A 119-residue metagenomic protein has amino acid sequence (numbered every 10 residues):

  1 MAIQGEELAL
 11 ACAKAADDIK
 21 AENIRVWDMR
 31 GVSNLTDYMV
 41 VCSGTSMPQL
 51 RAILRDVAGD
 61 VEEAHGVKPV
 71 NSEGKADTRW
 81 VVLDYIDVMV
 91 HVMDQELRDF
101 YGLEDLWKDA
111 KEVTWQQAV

Functional and structural regions predicted by a protein language model:
M1-V26, R30-G31, T45-R55, V67 (+4 more regions): Long, contiguous binding/interaction regions
N34: P-loop NTPase catalytic core of nucleic-acid-dependent motor ATPases
A58-E63: A common structural junction motif
